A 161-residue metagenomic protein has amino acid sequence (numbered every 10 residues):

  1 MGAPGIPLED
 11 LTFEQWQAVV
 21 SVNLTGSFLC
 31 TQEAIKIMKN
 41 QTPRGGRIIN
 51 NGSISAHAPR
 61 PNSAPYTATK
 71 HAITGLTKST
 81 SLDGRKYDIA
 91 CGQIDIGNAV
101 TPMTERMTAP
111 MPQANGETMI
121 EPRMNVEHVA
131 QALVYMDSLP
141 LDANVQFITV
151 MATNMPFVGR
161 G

Functional and structural regions predicted by a protein language model:
G2, E33-G45: A short helix-coil junction within the Rossmann-fold of NAD(P)-dependent oxidoreductases
I6-L8, T12-Q17: Substrate-binding pocket helix/loop in short-chain dehydrogenase/reductase
E9, A58-A64, E121-P122: Active-site loop immediately N-terminal to the catalytic Tyr-X3-Lys motif of short-chain dehydrogenase/reductase
T31, T69: Active-site helix of classical SDR
Q41-T42, A58, S79-I89: Active-site-adjacent segment of SDR/Rossmann-fold oxidoreductases
S53: Residue(s) in the substrate-gating loop at a strand-loop-helix junction that position the organic substrate next
Q93-I94, P112-V158: C-terminal helical subdomain
